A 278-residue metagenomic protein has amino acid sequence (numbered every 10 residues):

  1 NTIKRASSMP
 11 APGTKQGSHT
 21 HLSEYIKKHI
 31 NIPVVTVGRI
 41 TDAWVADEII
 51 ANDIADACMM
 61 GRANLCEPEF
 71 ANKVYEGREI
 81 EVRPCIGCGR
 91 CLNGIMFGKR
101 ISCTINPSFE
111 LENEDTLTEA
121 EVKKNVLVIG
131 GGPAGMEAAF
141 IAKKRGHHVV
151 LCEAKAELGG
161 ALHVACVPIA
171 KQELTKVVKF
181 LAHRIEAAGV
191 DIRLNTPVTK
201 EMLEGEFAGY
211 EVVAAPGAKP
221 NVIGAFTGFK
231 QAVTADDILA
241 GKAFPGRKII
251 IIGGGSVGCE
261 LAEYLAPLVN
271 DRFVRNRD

Functional and structural regions predicted by a protein language model:
N1-I129, P133, E137, I141-H148 (+2 more regions): Flavin-dependent oxidoreductase catalytic cores
I3-M9, A161-C166, F226-T227: Short acidic, glycine/proline-rich loop/turn micro-motifs
M9-K15, T116-T118, K123, V164-K176 (+1 more regions): Short, contiguous acidic/charged loop-to-helix segments that flank catalytic cores in large enzymes
I54, I185-I192, G228-Q231: A short helix-to-beta-strand connector/capping loop
D56, Y210-E211, R247: Conserved acidic residues
E69-R83, T196-A218: Small-residue-rich anion-binding loops in enzyme active sites
A120-A154, L194-G205, P216-F226, Q231 (+1 more regions): Rossmann-like dinucleotide/flavin-binding elements
G160-G209: N-terminal Rossmann-like dinucleotide/flavin-binding domain of flavoprotein oxidoreductases that bind FAD/FMN
